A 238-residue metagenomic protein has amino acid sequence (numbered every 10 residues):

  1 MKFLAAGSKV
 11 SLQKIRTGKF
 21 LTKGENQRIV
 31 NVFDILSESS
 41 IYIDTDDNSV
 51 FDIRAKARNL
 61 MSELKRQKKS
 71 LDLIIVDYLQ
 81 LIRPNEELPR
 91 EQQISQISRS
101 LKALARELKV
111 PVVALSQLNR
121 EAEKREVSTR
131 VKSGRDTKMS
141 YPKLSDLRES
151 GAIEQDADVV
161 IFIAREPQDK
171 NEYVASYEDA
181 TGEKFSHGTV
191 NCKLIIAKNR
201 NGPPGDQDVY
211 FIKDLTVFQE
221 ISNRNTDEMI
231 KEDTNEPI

Functional and structural regions predicted by a protein language model:
M1-L4, V112-E126: Substrate-binding beta-hairpin/strand module that engages nucleic acids
M1-S70, P84, Q207-D208: Cytosolic-facing regulatory segments adjacent to core modules
K9, K14-I15, F51, R58 (+4 more regions): C-terminal regions of RecA-like/P-loop NTPase motor modules
Q13-K23, I41-D47, R83-S95, R125-S145: Flexible beta-alpha connector loops of hexameric P-loop NTPases
Y42-D44, V113, I161: Hydrophobic/aromatic beta-strand patches that form the interior of the parallel beta-sheet core in alpha/beta enzyme
N59, L71-A114: Helical hairpin unit composed of two closely spaced alpha helices linked by a short loop
L79, Q117-L118, R165-E166: Short, ordered loop/turn segments at secondary-structure junctions
